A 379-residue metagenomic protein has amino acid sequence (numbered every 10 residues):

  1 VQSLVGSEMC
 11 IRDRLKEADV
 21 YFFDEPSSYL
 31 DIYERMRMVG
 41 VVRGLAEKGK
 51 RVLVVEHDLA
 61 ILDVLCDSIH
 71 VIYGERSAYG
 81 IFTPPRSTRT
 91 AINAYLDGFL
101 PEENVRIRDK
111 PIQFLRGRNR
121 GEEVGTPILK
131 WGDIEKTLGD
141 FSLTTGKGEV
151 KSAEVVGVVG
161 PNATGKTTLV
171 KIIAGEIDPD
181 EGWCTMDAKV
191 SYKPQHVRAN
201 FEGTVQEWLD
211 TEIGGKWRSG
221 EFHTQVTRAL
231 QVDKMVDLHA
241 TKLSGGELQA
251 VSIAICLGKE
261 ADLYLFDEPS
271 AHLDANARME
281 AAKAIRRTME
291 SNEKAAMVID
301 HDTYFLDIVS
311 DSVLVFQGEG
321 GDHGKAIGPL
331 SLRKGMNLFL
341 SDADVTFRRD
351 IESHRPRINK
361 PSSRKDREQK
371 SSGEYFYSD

Functional and structural regions predicted by a protein language model:
V1-G6, I11: Single conserved hydrophobic/aromatic residue that forms the stacking wall/gate of nucleotide- or nucleobase-binding
D13-L15, L257: ABC ATPase C-loop
F23-P26, E268-P269, N276: Walker B catalytic motif
R35-K48, R278-N292: Helical segment within the ABC ATPase nucleotide-binding domain
H57-R89, V150-A163, T167-W217, D302-R333: ABC ATPase nucleotide-binding domain signature region
G74-D140, T144-K147, I213-T224, D322-D379: Pre-NBD coupling/linker segments of ABC/ABC-like ATPases
G220-V236: Conserved ABC ATPase "signature" region
H239-L243, E247: Conserved ABC ATPase signature
